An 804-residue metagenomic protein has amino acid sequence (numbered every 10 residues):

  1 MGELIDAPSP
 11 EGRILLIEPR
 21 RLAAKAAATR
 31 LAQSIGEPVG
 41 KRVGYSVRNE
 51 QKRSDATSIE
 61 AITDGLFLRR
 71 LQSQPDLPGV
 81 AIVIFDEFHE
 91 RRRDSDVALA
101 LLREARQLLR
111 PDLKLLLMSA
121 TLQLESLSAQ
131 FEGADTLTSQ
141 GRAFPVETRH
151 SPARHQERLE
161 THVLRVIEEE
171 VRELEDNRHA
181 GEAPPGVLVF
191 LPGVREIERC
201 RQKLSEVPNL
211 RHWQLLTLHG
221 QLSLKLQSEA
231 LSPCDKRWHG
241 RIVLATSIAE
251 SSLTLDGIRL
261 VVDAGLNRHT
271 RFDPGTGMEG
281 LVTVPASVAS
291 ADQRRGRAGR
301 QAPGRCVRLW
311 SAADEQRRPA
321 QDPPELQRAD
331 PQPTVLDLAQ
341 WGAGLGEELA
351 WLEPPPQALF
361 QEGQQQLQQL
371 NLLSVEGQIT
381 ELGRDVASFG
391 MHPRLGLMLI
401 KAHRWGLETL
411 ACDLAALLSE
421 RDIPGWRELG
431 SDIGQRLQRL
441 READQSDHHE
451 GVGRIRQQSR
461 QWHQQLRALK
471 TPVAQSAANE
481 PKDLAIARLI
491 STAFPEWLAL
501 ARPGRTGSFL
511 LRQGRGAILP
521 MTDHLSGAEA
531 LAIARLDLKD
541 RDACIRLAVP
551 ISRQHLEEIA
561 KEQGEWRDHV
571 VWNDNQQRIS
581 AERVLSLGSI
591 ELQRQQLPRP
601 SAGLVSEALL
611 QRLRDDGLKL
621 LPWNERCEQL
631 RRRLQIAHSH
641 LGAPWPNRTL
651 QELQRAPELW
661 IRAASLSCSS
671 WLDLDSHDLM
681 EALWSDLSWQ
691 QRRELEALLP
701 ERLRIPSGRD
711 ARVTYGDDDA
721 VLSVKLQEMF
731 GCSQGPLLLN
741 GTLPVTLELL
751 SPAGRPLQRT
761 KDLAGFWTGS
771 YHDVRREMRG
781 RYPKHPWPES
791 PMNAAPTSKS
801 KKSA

Functional and structural regions predicted by a protein language model:
M1-M398, D537, Q727: P-loop NTPase motor module signature
Q74-H89, L99, A264-R268, G277 (+5 more regions): Extended active-site and interfacial segments that coordinate phosphate-rich ligands in large catalytic machineries
E132, R502-T506, E696-L699: A short, compositionally biased
T136-S139, G507-R512, V570-W572, E701-P706: Short acidic-hydrophobic surface loop/beta-edge motif
F144, A517, D710-R712: Short, isolated positions in well-ordered beta-strands
Q214-T217, E229, V262, T270 (+4 more regions): Second RecA-like catalytic domain
Q577-A804: Charged, non-catalytic accessory extensions
